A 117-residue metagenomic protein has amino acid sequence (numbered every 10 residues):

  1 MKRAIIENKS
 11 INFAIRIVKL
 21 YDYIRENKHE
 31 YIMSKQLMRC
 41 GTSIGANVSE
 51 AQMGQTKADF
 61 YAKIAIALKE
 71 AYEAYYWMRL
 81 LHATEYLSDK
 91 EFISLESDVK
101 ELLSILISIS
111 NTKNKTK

Functional and structural regions predicted by a protein language model:
M1-E50, G54-K117: Short, C-terminally biased terminal segments at protein or domain edges
